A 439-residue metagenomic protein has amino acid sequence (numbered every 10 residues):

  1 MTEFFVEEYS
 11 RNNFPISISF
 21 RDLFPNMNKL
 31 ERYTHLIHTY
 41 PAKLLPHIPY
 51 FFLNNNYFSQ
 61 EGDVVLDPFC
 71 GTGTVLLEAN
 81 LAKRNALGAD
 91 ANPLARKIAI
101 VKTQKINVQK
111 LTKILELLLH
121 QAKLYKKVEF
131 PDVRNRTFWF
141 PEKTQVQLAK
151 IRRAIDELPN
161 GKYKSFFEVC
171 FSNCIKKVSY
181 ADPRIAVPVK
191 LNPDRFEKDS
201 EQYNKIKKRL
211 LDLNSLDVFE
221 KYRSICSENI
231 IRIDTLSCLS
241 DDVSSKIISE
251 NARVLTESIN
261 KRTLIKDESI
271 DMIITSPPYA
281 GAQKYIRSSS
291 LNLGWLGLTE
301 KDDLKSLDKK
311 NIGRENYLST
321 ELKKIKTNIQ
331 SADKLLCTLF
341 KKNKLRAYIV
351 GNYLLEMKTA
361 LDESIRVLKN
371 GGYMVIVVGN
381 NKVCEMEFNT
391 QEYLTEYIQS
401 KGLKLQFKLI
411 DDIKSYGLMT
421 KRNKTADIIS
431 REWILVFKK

Functional and structural regions predicted by a protein language model:
M1-S59: S-adenosyl-L-methionine
H35-T39, P131-K143, R346-L355, V377-V378 (+1 more regions): Acceptor-substrate binding/catalytic loop of class I
L45, F52-K123, S224-E257, M272-Y317 (+4 more regions): Conserved S-adenosyl-L-methionine
L45-I48, Q147, I151, N229 (+2 more regions): Alpha-helical packing segments of well-folded alpha/beta enzyme cores
L148, E157-I274, A280-S288: SAM-dependent nucleic-acid methyltransferase catalytic core
Y279-E363: SAM-dependent methyltransferase catalytic-core segment centered on the flexible catalytic loop and adjoining short
K369, K401, R422-K439: Core SAM-dependent methyltransferase catalytic element
G372: Glycine-centered, small-residue-biased loops immediately flanking beta-strands in adenine/cofactor-binding cores
